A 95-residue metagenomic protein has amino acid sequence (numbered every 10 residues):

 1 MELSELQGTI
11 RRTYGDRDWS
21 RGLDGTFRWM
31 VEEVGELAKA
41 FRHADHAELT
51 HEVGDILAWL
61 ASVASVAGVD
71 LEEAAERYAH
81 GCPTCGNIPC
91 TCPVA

Functional and structural regions predicted by a protein language model:
M1-V53, L57-A95: Flexible "arm" and connector segments at domain edges
